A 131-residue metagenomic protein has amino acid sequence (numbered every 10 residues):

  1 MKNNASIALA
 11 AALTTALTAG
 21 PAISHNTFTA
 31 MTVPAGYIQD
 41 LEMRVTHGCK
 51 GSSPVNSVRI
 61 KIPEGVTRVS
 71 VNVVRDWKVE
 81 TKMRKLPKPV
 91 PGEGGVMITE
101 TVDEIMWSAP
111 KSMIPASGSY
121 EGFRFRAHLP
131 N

Functional and structural regions predicted by a protein language model:
M1-A8: Bacterial N-terminal signal peptides that target proteins for export
A10-A16: Bacterial N-terminal signal peptides
A22-V45: N-terminal edge beta-strand
T29-A30, G94-G95, A109-P115: Beta-strand-rich interaction surfaces with strong enrichment in secreted/lumenal proteins
Q39-R75: Low-complexity, serine/threonine/proline/glycine-rich extracellular segments that form mucin-like
G65-D103: A surface/secretory-pathway sequence property marking extracellular, secreted, or lumenal proteins enriched
S108-P130: Low-complexity, intrinsically disordered segments enriched in Ser/Thr together with acidic residues
